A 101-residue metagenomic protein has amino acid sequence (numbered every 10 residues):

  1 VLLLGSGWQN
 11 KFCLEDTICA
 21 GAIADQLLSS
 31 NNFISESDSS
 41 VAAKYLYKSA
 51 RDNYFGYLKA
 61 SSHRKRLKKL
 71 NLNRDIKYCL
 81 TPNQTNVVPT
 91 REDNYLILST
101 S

Functional and structural regions predicted by a protein language model:
L3-G7: Short, structured patches in soluble enzyme cores that scaffold and shape functional sites
Q9-K11: Short gly/pro/ser/thr-enriched loop/turn and capping motifs at secondary-structure boundaries
L14-S101: Long, charged alpha-helical interface segments
